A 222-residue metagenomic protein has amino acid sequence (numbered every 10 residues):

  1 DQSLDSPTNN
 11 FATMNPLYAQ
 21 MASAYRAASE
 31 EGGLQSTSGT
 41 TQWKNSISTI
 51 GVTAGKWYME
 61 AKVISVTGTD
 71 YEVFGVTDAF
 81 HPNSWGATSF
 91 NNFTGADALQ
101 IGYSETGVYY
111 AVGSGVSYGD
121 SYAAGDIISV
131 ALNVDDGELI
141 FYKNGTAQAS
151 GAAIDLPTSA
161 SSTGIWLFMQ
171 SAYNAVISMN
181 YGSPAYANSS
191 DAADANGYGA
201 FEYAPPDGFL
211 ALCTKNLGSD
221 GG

Functional and structural regions predicted by a protein language model:
D1-G222: PRY/SPRY (B30.2) beta-sandwich protein-interaction domains and their adjacent Ser/Pro/Gly-rich low-complexity linkers
